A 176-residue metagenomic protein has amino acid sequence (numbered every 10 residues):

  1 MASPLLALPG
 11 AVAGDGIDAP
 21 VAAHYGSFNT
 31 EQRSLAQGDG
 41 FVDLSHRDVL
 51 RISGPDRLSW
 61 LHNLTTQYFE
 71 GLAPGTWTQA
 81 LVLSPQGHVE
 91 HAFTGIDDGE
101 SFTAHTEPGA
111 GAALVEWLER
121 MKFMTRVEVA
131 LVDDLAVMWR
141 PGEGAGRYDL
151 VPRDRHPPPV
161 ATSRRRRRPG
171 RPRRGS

Functional and structural regions predicted by a protein language model:
M1-S176: Basic, glycine/lysine-rich polyanion-binding surfaces/domains
